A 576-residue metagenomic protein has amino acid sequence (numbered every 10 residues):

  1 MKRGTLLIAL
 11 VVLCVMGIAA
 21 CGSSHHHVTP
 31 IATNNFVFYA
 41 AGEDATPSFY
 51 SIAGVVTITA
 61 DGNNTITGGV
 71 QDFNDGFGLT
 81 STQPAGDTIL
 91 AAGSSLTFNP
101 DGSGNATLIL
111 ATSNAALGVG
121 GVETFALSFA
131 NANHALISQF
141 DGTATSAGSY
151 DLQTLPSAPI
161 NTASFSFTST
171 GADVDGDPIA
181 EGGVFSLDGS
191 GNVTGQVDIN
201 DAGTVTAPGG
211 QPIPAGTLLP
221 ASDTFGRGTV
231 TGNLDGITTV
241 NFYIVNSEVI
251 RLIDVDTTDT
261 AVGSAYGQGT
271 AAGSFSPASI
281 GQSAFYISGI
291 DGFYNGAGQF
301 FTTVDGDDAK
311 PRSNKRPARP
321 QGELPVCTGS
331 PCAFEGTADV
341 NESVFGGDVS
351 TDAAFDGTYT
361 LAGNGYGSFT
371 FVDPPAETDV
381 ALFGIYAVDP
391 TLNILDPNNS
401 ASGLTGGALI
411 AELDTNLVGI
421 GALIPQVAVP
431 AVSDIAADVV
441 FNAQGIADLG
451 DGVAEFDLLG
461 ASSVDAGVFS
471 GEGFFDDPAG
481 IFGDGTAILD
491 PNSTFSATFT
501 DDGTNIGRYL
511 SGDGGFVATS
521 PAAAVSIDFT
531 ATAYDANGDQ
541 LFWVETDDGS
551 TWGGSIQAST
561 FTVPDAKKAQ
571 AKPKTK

Functional and structural regions predicted by a protein language model:
M1-I8: Bacterial N-terminal signal peptides that target proteins for export
I8-A9, G367: Residues in flexible loops and secondary-structure boundaries
A9-G17: Bacterial N-terminal signal peptides
C21-K576: Mature soluble binding/inhibitory domains
